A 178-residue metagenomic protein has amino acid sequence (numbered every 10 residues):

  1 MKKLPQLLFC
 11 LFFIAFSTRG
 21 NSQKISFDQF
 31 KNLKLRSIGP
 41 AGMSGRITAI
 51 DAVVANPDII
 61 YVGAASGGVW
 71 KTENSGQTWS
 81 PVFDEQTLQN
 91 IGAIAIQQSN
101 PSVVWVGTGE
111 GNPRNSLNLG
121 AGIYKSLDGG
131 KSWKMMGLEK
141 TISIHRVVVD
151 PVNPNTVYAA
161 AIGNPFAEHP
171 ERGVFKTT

Functional and structural regions predicted by a protein language model:
M1-I25: Bacterial Sec-dependent N-terminal signal peptides
S22-T178: Beta-propeller blade termini and top-face loops
